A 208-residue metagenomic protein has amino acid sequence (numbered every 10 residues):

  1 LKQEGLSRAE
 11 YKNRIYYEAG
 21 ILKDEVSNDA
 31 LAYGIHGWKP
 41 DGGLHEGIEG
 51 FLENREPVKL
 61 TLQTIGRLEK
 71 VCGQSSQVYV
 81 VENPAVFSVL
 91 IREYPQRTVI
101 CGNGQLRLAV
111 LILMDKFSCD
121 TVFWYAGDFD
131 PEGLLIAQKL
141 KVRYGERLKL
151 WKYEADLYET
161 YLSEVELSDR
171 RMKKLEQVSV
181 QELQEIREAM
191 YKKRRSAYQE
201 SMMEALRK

Functional and structural regions predicted by a protein language model:
L1-C101, L106-F117, E132, D156-K208: Nucleic-acid enzyme cleavage-core boundary/entry regions
I91-P95, M114-T121, Q138-K149: Short, surface-exposed basic-aromatic patches at helix termini and helix-loop junctions that form
I100, K149-W151: General small-molecule cofactor/ligand-binding pocket signal
T121-D130: Acidic beta-strand-to-loop metal/phosphate-binding motif
